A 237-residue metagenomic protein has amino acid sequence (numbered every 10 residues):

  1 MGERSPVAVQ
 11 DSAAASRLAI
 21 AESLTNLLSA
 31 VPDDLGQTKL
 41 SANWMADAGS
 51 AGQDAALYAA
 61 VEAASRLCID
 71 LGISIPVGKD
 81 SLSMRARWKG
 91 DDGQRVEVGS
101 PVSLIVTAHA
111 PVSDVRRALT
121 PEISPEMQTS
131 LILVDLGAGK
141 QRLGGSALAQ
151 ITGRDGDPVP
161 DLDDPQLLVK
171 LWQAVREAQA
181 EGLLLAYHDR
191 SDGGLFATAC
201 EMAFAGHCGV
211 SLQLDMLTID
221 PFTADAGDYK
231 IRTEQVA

Functional and structural regions predicted by a protein language model:
M1-A138, A149-G153: Glycine-rich phosphate/pyrophosphate-binding loop regions near the starts of catalytic domains
E3, V7-Q10, P160-Q173: Short, motif-level signal for alpha-helix interfacial/capping segments enriched in acidic residues and aromatics/proline
A15, A19-E22, K170-A174, T198: Well-ordered alpha-helical segments embedded in enzymatic catalytic cores
G36-Q37, L119-T120, G144-A147, L167-A174: Short hydrophobic/aromatic-rich motifs at helix boundaries and adjacent loops
Q53-I105, D155-D161, K170, E177-A237: Glycine-/charge-enriched secondary-structure boundary and capping motifs
L143-D157: Non-catalytic, conserved peripheral segments adjacent to functional cores
